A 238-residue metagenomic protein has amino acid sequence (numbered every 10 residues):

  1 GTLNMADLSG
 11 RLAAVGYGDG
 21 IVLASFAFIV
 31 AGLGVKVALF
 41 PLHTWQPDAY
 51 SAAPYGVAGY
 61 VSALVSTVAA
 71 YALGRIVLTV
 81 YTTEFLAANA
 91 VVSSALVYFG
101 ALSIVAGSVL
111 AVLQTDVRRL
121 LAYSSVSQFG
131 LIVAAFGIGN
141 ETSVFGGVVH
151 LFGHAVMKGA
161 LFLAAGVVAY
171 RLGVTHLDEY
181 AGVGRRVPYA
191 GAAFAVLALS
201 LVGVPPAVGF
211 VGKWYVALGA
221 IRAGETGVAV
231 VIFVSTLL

Functional and structural regions predicted by a protein language model:
G1-L238: Hydrophobic transmembrane alpha-helices and their helix-loop junctions in integral membrane proteins
